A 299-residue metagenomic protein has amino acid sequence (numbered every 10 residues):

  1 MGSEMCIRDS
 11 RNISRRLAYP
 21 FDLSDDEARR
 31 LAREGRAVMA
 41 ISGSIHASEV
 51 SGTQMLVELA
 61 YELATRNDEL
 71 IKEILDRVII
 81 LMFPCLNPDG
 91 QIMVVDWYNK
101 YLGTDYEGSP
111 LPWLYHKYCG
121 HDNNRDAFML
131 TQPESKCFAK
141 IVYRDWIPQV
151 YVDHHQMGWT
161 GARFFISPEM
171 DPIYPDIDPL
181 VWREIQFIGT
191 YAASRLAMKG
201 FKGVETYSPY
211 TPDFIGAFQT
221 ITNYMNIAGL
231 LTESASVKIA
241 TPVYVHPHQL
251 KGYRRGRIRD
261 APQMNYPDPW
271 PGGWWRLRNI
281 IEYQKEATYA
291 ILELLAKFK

Functional and structural regions predicted by a protein language model:
G2-C6: Short, small-residue-biased leader/transition segments that mark boundaries at the very start of proteins
R8-A18, D26-R36, V50, M55-L59 (+5 more regions): Surface-exposed loop and adjacent secondary-structure segments within mature catalytic domains
I41, V150-V152: Residue-level marker for buried hydrophobic side chains located in beta-strands that build the well-ordered beta-sheet
S42-E49, N124-F128, D178-P179, G273-R278: Second-shell loop/turn segments in exported
L59-E62, R66, D126, I141 (+3 more regions): Structured segments of extracytoplasmic/periplasmic soluble domains in secreted or envelope-associated proteins
W182: Conserved, charged catalytic cores of large soluble enzymes
I185, G189-P209, K297-K299: Acidic/polar loop patches that form or flank catalytic/metal-binding clefts of enzymes that bind anionic ligands
I221, I239-Y244, Y253-K299: Carbohydrate-binding surfaces of carbohydrate-active enzymes
